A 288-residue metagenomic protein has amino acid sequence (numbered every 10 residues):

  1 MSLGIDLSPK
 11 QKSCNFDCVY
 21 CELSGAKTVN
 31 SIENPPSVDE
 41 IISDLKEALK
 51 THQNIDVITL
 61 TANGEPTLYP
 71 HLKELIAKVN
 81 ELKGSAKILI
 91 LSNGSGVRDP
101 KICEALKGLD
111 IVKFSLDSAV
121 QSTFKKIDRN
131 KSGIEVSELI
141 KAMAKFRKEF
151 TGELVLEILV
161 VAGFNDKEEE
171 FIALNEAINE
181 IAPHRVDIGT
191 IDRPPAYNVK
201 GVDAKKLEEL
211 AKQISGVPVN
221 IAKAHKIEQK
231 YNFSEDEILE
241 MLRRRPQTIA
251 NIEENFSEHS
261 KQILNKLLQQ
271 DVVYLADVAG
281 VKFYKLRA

Functional and structural regions predicted by a protein language model:
M1-E40: Canonical Radical SAM [4Fe-4S] cluster-binding loop centered on the CxxxCxxC motif and its immediate flanking residues
S2, V57-T59, K87-L89, I111-K113 (+3 more regions): Structural preference for beta-strand elements that scaffold enzyme active sites
I5-L7, A62, I90-G94, L116 (+2 more regions): A cross-domain feature marking catalytic cores of carbohydrate-active enzymes and several ubiquitous metabolic/repair
T28-S31, S122-D128, P194-V199: A short acidic, helix-capping loop that chelates divalent metal ions and anchors anionic groups
S31-L45, P66-I111, L116-V120, K131-I134 (+2 more regions): Canonical radical SAM enzyme core domain
S43, K50, D166-A288: Auxiliary Fe-S-binding modules of radical SAM enzymes
D44-N63: Short Fe-S-cluster ligation motifs
I76-K83, M143-F150, A211-S215: Surface-exposed amphipathic alpha-helices with a cationic face
